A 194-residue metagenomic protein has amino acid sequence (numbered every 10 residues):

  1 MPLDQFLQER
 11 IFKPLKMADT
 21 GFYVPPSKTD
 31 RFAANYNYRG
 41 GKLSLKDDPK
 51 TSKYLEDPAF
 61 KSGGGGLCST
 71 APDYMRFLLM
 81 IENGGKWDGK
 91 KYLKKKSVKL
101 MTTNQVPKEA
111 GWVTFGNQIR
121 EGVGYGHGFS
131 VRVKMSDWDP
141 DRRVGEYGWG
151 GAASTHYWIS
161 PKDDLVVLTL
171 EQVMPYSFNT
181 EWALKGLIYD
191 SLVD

Functional and structural regions predicted by a protein language model:
M1-V144: Short, surface-exposed loop or secondary-structure junction motifs that flank catalytic or metal-binding residues
G111, D139, T169, F178-N179: Short acidic, gly/pro-rich beta-turn/loop elements at beta-sheet edges and active-site/ligand-binding grooves
V131-V133, W158-D163, D190: Short C-terminal domain-edge/linker segments immediately following a structured domain
G148: Short, structured beta-strand/loop micro-motifs enriched in basic residues and often containing a Trp
G151-A153: Short, small/polar residue-rich loop motifs at catalytic or cofactor-binding pockets
Y157-W158, D163-V173: Short, well-ordered beta-strand elements
V173-D194: Generic C-terminus detector
